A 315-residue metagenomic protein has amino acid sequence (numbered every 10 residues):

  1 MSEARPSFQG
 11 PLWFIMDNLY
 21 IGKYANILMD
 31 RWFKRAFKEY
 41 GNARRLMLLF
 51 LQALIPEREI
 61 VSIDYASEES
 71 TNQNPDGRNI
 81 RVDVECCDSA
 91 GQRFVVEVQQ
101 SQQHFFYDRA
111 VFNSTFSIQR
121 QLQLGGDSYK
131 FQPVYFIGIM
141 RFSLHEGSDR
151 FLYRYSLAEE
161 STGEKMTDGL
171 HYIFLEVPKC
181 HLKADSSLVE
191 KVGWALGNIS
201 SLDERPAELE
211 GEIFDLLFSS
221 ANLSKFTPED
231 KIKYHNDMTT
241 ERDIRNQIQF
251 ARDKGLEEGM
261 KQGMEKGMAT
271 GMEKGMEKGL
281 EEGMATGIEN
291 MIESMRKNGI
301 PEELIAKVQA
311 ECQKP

Functional and structural regions predicted by a protein language model:
S2-P315: Elongated, amphipathic alpha-helical interaction scaffolds
